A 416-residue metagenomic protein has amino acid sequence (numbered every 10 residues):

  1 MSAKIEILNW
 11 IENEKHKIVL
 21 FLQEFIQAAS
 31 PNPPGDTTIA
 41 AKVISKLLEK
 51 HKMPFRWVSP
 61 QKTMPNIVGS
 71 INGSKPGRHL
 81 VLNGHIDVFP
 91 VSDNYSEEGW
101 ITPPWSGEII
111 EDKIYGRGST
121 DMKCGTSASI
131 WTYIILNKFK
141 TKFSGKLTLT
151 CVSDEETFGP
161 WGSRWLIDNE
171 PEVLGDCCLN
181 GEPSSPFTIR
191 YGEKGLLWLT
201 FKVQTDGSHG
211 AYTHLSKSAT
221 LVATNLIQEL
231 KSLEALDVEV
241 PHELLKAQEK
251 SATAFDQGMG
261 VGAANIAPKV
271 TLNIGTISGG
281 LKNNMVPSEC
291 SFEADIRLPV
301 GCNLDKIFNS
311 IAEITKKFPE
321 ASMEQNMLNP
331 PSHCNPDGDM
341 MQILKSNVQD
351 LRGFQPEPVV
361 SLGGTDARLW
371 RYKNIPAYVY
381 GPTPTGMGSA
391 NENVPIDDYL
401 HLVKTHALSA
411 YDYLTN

Functional and structural regions predicted by a protein language model:
S2-Y115, K138-F143: Acidic/His- and Gly-rich active-site-bordering loop/insert found across diverse amide/peptide-bond hydrolases
W10, F21-E24, A28, V43 (+10 more regions): Generic non-transmembrane alpha-helical segments
M53, S70-G77, A235-T276, S322-N416: An extended, acidic, His-containing surface patch that forms the Zn2+-binding/catalytic region of metallohydrolases
H85-D87, H209, G388: Histidine-centered divalent metal-coordination motifs
I114, S119-E234, P241, I266-V270 (+1 more regions): Fold-level recognition of mixed alpha/beta catalytic cores in primary-metabolism enzymes, strongest
G192, N265, K282-P287, C334: Short, solvent-exposed beta-strand/turn "edge" segments of beta-rich domains on protein surfaces
G210-T276, M285, V300-A321: Acidic-enriched catalytic cores of C-N bond-cleaving enzymes acting on peptides and small amides
